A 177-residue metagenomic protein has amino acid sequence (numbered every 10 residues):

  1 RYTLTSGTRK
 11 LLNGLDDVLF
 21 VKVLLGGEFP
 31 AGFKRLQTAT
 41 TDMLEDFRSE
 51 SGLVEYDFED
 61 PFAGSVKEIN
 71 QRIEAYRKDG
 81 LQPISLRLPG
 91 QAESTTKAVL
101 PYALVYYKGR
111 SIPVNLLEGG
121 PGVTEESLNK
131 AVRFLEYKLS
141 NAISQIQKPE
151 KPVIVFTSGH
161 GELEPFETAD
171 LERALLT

Functional and structural regions predicted by a protein language model:
R1-T177: Short, surface-exposed patches at the edges or C-terminal ends of soluble domains, predominantly
